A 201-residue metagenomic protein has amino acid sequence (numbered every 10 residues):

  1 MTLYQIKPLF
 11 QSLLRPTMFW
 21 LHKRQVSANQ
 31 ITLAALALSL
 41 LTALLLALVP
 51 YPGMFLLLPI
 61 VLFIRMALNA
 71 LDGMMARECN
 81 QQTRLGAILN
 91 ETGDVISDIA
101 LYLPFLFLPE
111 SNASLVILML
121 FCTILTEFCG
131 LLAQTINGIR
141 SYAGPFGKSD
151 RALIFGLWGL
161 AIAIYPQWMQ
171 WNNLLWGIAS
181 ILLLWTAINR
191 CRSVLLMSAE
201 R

Functional and structural regions predicted by a protein language model:
M1-I60, A100-R201: Hydrophobic alpha-helical transmembrane segments
F55-A87: Glycine-rich active-site/cofactor-binding loop and its immediate structural neighborhood
A67-M75, I88, T92-I96, L125-F128 (+3 more regions): Active-site His/Glu-centered metal-binding helix of metallohydrolases
M74-S114: Basic, amphipathic juxtamembrane/active-site segments that coordinate anionic phosphate or diphosphate groups
